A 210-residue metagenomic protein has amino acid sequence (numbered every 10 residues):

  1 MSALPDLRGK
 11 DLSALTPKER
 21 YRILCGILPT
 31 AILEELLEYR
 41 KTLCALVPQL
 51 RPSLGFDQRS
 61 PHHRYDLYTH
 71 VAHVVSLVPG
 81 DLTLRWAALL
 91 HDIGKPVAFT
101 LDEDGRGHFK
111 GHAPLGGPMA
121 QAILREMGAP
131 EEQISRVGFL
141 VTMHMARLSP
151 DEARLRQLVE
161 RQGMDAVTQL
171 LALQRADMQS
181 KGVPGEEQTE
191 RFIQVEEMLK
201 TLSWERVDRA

Functional and structural regions predicted by a protein language model:
M1-D81, R85, I93-G107, P118-A129: Glycine- and charge-enriched loop/helix tracts that form the active or gating conduit in phosphate/cation-handling
M1-L12, Q121-E126, Q157, M164-Q174 (+1 more regions): Charged substrate- and nucleic-acid-binding regions of tRNA-handling and nucleotidyl-transfer enzymes, centered on
D6-R8, A45, R59, H108-F109 (+4 more regions): Alpha-helix boundary/interfacial micro-motifs
S13, R64-L67, A113, G163 (+1 more regions): Generic alpha-helical segment signature
E34-R40, L46-G55, A87-A88, D151-Q157 (+3 more regions): Short coil/turn segments at secondary-structure boundaries
E35, H70, L89, Q133 (+2 more regions): General structural feature for long, well-ordered alpha-helical segments within catalytic domains of soluble enzymes
S53-F56, R136-H144, R191-F192: A glycine-rich phosphate-binding loop feature that marks nucleotide/adenosyl-phosphate handling sites
V75-V183: Divalent metal-dependent catalytic cores for phosphoryl transfer on phosphate-bearing substrates
